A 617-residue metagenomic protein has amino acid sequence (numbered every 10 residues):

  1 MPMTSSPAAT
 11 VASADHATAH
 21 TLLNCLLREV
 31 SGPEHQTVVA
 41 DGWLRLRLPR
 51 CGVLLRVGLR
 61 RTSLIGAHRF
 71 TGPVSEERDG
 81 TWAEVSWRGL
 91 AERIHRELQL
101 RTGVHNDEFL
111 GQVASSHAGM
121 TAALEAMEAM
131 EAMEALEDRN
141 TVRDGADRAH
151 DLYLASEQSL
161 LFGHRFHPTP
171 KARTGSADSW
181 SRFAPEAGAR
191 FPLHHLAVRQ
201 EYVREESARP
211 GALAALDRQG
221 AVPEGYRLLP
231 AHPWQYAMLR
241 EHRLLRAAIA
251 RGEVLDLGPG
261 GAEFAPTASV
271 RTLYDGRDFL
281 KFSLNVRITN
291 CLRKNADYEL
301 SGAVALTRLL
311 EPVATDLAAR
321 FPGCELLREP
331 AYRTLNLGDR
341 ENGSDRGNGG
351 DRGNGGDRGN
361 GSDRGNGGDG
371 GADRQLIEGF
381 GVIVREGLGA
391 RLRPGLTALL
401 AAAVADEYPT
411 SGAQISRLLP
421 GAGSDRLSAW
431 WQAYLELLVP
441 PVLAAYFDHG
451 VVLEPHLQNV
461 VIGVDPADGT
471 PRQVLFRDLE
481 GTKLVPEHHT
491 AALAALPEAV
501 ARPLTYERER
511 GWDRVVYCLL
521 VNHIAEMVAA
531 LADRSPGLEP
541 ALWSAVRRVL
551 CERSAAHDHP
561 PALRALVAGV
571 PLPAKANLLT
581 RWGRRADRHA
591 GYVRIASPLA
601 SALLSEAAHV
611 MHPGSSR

Functional and structural regions predicted by a protein language model:
M1-N348, R352-N354, R358-L437, D465-R617: Nucleotide/phosphate-binding site architecture used for ATP/NTP-dependent chemistry
V439-L443: Short C-lobe core helix of eukaryotic-like protein kinase catalytic domains
A444-H449: Protein kinase catalytic-loop region centered on the HRD/HxD motif
V451-E454: Catalytic-loop of the protein kinase fold
H456-Q458: Canonical protein kinase catalytic loop motif
V460-I462: Hydrophobic residue at the +6 position relative to the catalytic HRD Asp in the kinase catalytic loop
